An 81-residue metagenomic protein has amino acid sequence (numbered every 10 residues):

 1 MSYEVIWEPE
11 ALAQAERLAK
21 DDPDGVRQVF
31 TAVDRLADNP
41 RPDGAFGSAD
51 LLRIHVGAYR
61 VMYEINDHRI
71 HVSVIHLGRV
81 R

Functional and structural regions predicted by a protein language model:
M1-V5, E16-F30, L52, V56-R60 (+1 more regions): Enriched for short, Lys/Arg-rich terminal
W7-A11: Basic, amphipathic "hinge/linker" alpha-helix immediately C-terminal to the N-terminal HTH DNA-binding motif
F30-V56: A short, surface-exposed loop/turn module that caps and links secondary-structure elements
